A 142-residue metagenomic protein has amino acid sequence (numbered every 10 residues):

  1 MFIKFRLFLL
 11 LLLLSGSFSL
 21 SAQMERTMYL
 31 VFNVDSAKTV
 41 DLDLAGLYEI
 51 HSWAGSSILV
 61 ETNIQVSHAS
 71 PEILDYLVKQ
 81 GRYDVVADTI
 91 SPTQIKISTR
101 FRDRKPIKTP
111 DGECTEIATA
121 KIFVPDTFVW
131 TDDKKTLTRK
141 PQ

Functional and structural regions predicted by a protein language model:
M1-R26: Bacterial Sec-dependent N-terminal signal peptides
Q23-S36, L47-Q142: Acidic (Asp/Glu) and glycine-rich low-complexity loops/linkers that are typically intrinsically disordered
T39-L42: Short, well-ordered beta-strand segments enriched in hydrophobic/aromatic residues
